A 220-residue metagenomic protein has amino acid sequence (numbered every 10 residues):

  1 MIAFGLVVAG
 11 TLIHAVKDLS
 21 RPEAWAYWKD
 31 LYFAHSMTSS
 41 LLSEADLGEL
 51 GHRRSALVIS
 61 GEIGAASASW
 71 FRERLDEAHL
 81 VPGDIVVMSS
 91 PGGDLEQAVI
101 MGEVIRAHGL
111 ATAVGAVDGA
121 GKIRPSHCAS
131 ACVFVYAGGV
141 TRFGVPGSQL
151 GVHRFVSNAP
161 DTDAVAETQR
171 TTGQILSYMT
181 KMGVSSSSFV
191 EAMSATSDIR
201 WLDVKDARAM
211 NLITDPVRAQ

Functional and structural regions predicted by a protein language model:
M1-D18: Hydrophobic membrane-insertion alpha-helices, especially the h-region of bacterial N-terminal signal peptides
L19-L41: Ser/Thr/Pro/Gly-rich low-complexity linker/stalk segments immediately outside membranes or between
F33-M37, L42-W70: STAS-typified acidic loop motif
I59, V86, Y136, A207: Terminal peptide-recognition signature
G64-D84: A short, well-ordered alpha-helical element
P82-Q97, A111-D118: Short, glycine-/small-residue-enriched flexible loop/hinge segments at domain edges that mediate gating
R106, L110-V156: Glycine-rich beta-to-alpha active-site loop
H153-Q220: Charged, glycine-interspersed solvent-exposed loop segments at helix/strand-loop junctions that cap or gate access
